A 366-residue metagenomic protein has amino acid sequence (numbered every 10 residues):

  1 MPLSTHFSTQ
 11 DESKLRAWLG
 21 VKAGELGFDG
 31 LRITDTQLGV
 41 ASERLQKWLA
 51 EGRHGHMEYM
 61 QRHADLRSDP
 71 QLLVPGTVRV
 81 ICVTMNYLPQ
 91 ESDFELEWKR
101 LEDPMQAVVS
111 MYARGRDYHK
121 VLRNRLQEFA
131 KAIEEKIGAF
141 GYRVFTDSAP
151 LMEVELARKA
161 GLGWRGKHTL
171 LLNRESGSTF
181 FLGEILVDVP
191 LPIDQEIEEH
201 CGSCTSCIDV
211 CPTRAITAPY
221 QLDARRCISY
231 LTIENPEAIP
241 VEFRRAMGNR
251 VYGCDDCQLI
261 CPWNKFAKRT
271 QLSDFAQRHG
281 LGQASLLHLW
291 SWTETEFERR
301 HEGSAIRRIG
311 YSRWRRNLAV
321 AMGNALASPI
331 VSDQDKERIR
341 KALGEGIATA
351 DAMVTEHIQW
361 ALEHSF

Functional and structural regions predicted by a protein language model:
M1-H200: Auxiliary alpha/beta "docking" domains used to position bulky ligands
L15, S203, F243: Short, glycine/acidic-rich beta->alpha junctions
E25-F28, S206-Y230, P236, R250-D274 (+1 more regions): Iron-sulfur cluster-binding cysteine motifs and their immediate structural context in ferredoxin-like electron-transfer
K120, N124, F180, L222 (+2 more regions): Conserved active-site and cofactor/substrate-binding residues in soluble primary-metabolism enzymes
G141, T217-D223, V331-Q334: Short conserved catalytic/interaction loops centered on acidic-Pro-aromatic/His motifs
L172-E196, A224-F243, E294-E298: Short, charged low-complexity linear segments at domain edges
E196-S206, I216-P219, R307: Flavin-dependent oxidoreductase catalytic cores
I239-F366: Alpha-helical scaffold domains
